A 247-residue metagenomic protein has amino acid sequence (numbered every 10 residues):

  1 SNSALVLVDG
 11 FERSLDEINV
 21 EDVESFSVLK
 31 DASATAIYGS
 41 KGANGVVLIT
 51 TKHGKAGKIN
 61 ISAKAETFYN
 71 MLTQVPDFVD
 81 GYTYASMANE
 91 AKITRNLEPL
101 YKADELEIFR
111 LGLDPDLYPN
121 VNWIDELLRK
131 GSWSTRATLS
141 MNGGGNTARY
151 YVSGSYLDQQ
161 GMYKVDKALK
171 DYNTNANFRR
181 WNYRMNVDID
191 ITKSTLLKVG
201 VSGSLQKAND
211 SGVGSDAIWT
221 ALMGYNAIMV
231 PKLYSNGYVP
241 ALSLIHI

Functional and structural regions predicted by a protein language model:
S1-L5, F11, S33-L244: Membrane-proximal, glycine/serine-rich, low-complexity loop/turn segments characteristic of large bacterial
A4, D9-A34: Short acidic/polar hinge/loop motifs at secondary-structure boundaries that mediate gating or recognition
